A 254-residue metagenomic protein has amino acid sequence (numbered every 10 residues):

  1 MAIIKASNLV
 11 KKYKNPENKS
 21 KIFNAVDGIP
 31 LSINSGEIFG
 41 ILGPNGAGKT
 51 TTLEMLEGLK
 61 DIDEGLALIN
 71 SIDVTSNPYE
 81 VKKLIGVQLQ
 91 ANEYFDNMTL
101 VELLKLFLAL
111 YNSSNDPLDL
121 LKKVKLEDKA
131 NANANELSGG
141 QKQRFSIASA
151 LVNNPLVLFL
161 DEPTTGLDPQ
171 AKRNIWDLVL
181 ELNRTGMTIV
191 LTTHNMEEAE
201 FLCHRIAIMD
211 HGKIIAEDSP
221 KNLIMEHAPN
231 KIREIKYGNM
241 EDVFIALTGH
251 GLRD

Functional and structural regions predicted by a protein language model:
G65-S76, E80-V81: Conserved ABC transporter NBD signature motif
K105, A109, S114-K129: Conserved ABC ATPase "signature" region
N133-L137: Conserved ABC ATPase signature
N154: Conserved catalytic motifs of ABC-family nucleotide-binding domains
L158-E162: Catalytic Walker B motif of ABC-type/P-loop ATPase nucleotide-binding domains
E217-D218: ABC ATPase "signature
